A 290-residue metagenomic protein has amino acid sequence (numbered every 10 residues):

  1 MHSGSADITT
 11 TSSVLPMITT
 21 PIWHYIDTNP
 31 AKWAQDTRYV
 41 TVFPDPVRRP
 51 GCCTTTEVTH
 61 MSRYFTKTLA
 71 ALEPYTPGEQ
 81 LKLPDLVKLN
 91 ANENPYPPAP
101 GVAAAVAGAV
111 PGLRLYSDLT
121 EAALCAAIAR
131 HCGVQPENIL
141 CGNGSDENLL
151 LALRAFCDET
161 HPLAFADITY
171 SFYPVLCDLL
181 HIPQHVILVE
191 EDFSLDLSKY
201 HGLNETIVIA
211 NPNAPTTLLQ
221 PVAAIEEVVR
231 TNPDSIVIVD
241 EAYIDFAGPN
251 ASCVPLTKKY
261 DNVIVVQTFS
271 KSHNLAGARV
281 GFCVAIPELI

Functional and structural regions predicted by a protein language model:
M1-H60: Short catalytic/metal-binding and nucleic-acid-binding patches
M61-L115, G202-L203: N-terminal "arm"/small-domain region of PLP-dependent enzymes with the aminotransferase-like
E121-P162, L180: Phosphate-binding glycine-rich loop
I139, S235, N262-V263: Short, conserved active-site loop motifs that form the nucleotide-linked donor/cofactor pocket
A155-A210: PLP-dependent aminotransferase-like
E190-A247: Active-site phosphate-binding strand-loop segment of PLP-dependent enzymes
K259-I290: Conserved core segment of the aminotransferase class I/II
